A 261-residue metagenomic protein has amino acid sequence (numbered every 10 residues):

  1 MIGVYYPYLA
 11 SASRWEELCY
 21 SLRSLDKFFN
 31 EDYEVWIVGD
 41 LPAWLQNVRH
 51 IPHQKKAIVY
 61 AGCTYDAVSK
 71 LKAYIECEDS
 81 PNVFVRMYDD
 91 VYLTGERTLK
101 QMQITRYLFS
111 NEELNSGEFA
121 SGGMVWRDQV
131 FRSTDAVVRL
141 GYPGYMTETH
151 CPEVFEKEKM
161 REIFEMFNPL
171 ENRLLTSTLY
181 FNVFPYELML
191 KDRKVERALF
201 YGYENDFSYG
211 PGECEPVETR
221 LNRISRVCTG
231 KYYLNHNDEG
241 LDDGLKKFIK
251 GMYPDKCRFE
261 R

Functional and structural regions predicted by a protein language model:
M1-V59, R220, K231-R261: N-terminal anchoring/stem segment of glycosyltransferases
W15-S24, Q54-M87: A conserved donor-nucleotide-binding helix/loop in the catalytic core of Leloir-type glycosyltransferases
L22, D26, I75, S177-P185: Non-transmembrane alpha-helical segments in soluble domains of secreted/periplasmic/extracellular proteins
W44-D66, L99-L108: Active-site regions of enzymes building and remodeling cell-envelope glycoconjugates
V91-Y92: Acidic metal-phosphate-binding loop of nucleotide-sugar-dependent transferases
G95-W126: Conserved donor-nucleotide/metal-binding helix-loop-beta segment in metal-dependent transferases, i.e., the alpha-helix
A120-C228: Catalytic core and acceptor-binding pocket of nucleotide-sugar-dependent glycosyltransferases
